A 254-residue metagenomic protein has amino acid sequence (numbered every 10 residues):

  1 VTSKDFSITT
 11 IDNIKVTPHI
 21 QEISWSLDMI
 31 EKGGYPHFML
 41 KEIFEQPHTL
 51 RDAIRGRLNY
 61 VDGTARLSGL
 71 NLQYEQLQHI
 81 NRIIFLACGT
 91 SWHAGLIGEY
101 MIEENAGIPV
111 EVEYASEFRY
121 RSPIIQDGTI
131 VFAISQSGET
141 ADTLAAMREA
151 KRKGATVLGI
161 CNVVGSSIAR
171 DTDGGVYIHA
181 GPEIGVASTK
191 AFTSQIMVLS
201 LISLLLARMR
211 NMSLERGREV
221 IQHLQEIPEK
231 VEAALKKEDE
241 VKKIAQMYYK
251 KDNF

Functional and structural regions predicted by a protein language model:
T2-H48, R55-Y60, T64-R66, G174-I178 (+2 more regions): Terminal amphipathic helices with adjacent charged low-complexity linkers/tails
Y35-M39, T49-L50, G89-G98: Conserved phosphate/anionic-ligand binding catalytic regions in large, soluble enzymes, centered on
H37-M39, N81-G89, Y249-F254: Glycine-rich phosphate/diphosphate-binding loops and the adjacent beta-loop-alpha structural elements that coordinate
M39, G69-Y74, A87, Y120-S122 (+2 more regions): Generic recognition of flexible, low-complexity loop/linker segments
A53, A65-R82, I124-Q126, K243-D252: Glycine-rich phosphate/diphosphate-binding loops that line cofactor/substrate pockets in enzymes
G63-G69, E111-E117, V157-L158, K236-D239: Short gly/ser/thr-rich secondary-structure transition/capping motifs
Q78-M212, R218, Q222-E226: Glycine-rich phosphate-binding loops that contact phosphosugars or nucleotide phosphates
E226-K243: Accessory alpha-helical/coil subdomains and C-terminal extensions that flank or cap enzyme catalytic cores
